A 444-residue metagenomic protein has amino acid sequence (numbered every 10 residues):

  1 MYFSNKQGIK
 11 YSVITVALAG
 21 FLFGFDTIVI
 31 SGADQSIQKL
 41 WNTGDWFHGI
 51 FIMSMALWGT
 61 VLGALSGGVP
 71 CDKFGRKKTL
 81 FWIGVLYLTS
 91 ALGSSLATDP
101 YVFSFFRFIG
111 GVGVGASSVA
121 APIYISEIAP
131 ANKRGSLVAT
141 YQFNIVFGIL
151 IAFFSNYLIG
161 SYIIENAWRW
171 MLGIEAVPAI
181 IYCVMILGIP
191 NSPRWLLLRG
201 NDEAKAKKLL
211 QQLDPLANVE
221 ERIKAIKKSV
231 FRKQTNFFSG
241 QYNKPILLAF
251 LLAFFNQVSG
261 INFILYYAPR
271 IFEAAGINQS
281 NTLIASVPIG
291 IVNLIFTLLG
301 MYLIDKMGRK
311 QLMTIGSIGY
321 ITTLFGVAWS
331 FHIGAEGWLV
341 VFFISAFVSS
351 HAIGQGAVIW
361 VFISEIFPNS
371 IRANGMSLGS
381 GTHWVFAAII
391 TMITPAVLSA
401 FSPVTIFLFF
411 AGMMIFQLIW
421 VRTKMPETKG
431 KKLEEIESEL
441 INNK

Functional and structural regions predicted by a protein language model:
M1-D202, K208, K228-K444: Alpha-helical transmembrane bundle of multi-pass membrane proteins
L210-L216: TPR/TPR-like (Sel1-like) alpha-helical repeat modules
V219-K228: Short, well-structured alpha-helical segments
